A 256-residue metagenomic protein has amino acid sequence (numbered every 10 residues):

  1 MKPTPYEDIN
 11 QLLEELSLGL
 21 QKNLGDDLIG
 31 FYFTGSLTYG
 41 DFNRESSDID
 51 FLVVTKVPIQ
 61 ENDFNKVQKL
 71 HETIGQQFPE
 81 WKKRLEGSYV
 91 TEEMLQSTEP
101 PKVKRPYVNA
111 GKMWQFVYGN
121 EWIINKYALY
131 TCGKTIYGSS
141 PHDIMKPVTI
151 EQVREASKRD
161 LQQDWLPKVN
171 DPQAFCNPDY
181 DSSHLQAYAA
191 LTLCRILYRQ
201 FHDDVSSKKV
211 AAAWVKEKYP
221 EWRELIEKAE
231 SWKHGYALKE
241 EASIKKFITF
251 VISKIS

Functional and structural regions predicted by a protein language model:
M1-N10, T55-K56, N62-F78: N-terminal/domain-start segments enriched in small and hydrophobic, helix-friendly residues, covering either
M1-Y32, D63-F64, S256: Helical scaffold of the NTase/Pol beta-like nucleotidyltransferase catalytic core
F33-G35, Y39-H71, R84-V90: Catalytic metal-binding acidic patch
K69-S183, A190: Conserved NTP/Mg2+-binding pocket subregion across the NTase superfamily
W165, A187-A190, V205, W222: Conserved functional hotspot residues or short segments at active or partner-binding sites across diverse domains
I196-L197: Active-site phosphate/pyrophosphate-binding segments
D204-S256: Structured mid-to-C-terminal alpha-helical surface segments
